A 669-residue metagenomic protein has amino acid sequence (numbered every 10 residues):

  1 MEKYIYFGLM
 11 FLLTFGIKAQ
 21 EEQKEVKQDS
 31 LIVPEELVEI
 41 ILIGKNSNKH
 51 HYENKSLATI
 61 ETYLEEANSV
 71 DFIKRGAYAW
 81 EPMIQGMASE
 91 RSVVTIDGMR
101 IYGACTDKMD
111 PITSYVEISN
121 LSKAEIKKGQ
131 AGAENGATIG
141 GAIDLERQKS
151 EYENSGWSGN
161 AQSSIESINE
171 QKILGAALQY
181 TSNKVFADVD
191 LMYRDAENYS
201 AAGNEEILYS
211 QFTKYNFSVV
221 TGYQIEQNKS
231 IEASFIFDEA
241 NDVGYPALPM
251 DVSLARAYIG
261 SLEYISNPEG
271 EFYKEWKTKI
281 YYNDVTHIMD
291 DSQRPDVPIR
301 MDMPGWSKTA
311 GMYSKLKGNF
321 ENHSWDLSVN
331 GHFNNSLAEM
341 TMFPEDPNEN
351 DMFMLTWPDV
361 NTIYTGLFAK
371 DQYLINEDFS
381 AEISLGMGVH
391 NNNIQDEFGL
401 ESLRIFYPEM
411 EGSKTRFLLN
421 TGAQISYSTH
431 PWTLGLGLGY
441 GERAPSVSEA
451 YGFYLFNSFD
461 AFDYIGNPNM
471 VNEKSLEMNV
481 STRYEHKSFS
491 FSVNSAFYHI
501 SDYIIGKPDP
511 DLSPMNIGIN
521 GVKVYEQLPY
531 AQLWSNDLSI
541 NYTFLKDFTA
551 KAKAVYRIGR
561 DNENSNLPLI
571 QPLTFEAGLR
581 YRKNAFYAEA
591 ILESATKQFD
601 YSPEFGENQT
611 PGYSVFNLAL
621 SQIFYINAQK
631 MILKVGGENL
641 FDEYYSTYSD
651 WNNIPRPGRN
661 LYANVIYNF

Functional and structural regions predicted by a protein language model:
E21-K27, A196-E197, L208, N228-W276 (+3 more regions): Flexible loop and strand-edge segments within Gram-negative outer membrane beta-barrel domains
Q28-L31, E39, E53-L64, W80-M83 (+5 more regions): N-terminal periplasmic accessory domains that precede and gate Gram-negative outer-membrane beta-barrel machines
T62-R100: Extracytoplasmic beta-strand/coil segments of soluble accessory domains associated with Gram-negative outer-membrane
R100-G129: Short acidic/polar hinge/loop motifs at secondary-structure boundaries that mediate gating or recognition
D144-E146, Y152, A177-A255: Periplasmic-side early beta-strands and strand-to-turn transitions of outer-membrane beta-barrels
Y215, G222-I225, D371, N472-M478 (+3 more regions): Conserved C-terminal beta-signal and adjacent last beta-strands/turns of outer-membrane beta-barrel proteins
E239-N241, D284-I288, M342-D346, V389-I405 (+6 more regions): Surface-exposed extracellular loop regions of Gram-negative outer-membrane beta-barrel proteins, predominantly
G305-K315, T356, V360, Y364-L367 (+4 more regions): Outer membrane beta-barrel strand-and-loop segments of large Gram-negative receptors, especially TonB-dependent
